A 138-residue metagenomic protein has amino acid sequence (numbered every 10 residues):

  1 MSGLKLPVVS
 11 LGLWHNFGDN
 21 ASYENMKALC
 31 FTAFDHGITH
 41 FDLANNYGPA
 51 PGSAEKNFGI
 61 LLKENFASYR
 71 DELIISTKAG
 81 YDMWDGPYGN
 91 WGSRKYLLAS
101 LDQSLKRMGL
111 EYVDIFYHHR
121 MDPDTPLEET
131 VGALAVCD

Functional and structural regions predicted by a protein language model:
M1-L73: N-terminal binding-site loop/beta-alpha segment at the start of enzyme catalytic domains that lines or forms
L4-P7, T32-G37, S76-A79, R107-E111 (+1 more regions): Short amphipathic alpha-helical segments, especially helix-boundary/capping motifs
L11, L43, T77, I115-H118: Conserved beta-strand positions
H15, N45-Y47, A79-M83, H119-D122: Active-site-proximal loop/turn and secondary-structure-junction residues that shape catalytic pockets, frequently
T39, L43, T77, T125 (+1 more regions): Ser/Thr-centric signal marking residues that sit in or immediately flank functional binding/regulatory motifs
A54-F58, D71, I75, S93 (+2 more regions): Generic hydrophobic, aliphatic-rich segments that mediate packing or membrane embedding
N65-G92: Structural motif corresponding to the early beta-alpha repeats
D82-D138: Glycine/proline-rich, positively charged, aromatic-decorated active-site loop/lid region on the catalytic face
